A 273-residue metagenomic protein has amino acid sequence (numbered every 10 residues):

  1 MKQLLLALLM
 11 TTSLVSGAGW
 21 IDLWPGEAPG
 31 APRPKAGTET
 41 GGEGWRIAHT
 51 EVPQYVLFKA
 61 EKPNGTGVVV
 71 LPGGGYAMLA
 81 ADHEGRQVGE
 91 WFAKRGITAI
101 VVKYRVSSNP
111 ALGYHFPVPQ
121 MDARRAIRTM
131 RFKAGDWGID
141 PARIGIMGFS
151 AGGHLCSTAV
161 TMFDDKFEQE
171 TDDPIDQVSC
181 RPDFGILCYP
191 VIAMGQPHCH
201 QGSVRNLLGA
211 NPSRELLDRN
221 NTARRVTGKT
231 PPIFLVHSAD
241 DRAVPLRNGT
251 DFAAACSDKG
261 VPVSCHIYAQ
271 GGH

Functional and structural regions predicted by a protein language model:
A18-T66, C199, T227-G228: N-terminal cap/lid segment of alpha/beta-hydrolase-fold proteins
P53-Q54, T171-I175, A210-R225, T230-P231: Active-site nucleophile elbow and catalytic-triad environment of alpha/beta-hydrolase enzymes
G65-G74: Short beta-strand element of the alpha/beta-hydrolase
A80-D82, Q87-V88, V102-P141: Catalytic nucleophile-loop/oxyanion-hole region of alpha/beta-hydrolase and closely related hydrolase-like folds
R125-H200, L217-D218, T222: Primarily recognizes the serine-hydrolase "nucleophile elbow" in alpha/beta-hydrolase and SGNH/GDSL folds
K229, F234-H237, D241: Short beta-strand/loop motif that positions the catalytic acidic residue of the alpha/beta-hydrolase fold
R242-D251: Conserved alpha/beta-hydrolase "acid-adjacent" motif
S257-H273: Catalytic histidine neighborhood in serine/cysteine hydrolases with alpha/beta-hydrolase-type architecture
